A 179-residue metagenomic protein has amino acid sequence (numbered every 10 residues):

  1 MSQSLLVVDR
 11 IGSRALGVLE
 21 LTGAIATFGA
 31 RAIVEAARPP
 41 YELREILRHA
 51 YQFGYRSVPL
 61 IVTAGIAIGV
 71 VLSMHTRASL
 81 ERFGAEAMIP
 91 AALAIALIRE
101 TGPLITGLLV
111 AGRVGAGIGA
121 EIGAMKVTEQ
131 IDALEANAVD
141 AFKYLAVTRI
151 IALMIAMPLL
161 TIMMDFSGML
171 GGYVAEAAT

Functional and structural regions predicted by a protein language model:
S2-E45: Short, membrane-interfacial amphipathic segments enriched in basic
A26-P40, V71-L80, A175-T179: Structural signal for alpha-helical transmembrane segments and their membrane-water exit/capping regions in multi-pass
R38-T63: Membrane-interface helix starts
G54, V58, V62, T101 (+2 more regions): Selective transmembrane-helix segments that form parts of the transport pathway or gating/packing helices in multipass
I61-H75: Hydrophobic alpha-helical transmembrane segments of multi-pass membrane transport/permease proteins
H75-I98, L160-T179: Membrane-interfacial helix-loop-helix connectors in multipass membrane proteins
I89-D132: Hydrophobic alpha-helical transmembrane segments of multi-pass membrane transport proteins
A124-I150: Short cytoplasmic-facing helical segments at TM-TM junctions of multi-pass membrane proteins
